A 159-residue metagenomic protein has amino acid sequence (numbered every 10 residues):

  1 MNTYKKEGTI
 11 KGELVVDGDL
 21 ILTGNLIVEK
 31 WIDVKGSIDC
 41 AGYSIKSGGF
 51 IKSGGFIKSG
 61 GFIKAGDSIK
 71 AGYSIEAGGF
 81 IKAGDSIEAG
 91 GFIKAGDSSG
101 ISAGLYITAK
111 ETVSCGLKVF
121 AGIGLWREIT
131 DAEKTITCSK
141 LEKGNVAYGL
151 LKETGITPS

Functional and structural regions predicted by a protein language model:
M1-D33, S37-S47, F62, S68 (+3 more regions): Intrinsically disordered, low-complexity terminal regions
